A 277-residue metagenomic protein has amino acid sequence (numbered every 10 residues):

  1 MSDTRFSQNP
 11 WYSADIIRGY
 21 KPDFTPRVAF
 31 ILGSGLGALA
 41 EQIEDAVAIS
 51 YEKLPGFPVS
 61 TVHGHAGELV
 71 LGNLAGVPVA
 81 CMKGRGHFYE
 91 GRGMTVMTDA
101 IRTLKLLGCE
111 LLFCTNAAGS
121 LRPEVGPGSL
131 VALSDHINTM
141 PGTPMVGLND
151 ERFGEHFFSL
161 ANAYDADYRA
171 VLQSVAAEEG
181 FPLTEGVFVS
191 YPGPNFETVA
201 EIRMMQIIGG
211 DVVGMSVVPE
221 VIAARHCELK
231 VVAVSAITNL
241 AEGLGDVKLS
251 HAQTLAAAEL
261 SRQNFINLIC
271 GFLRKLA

Functional and structural regions predicted by a protein language model:
S2-L160: Metabolite-binding pocket within alpha/beta catalytic cores that recognizes anionic/polar moieties
I16, Y20-D23, D167, V171-F181 (+1 more regions): Generic non-transmembrane alpha-helical segments
L104-G108, Q206, R225: Non-catalytic positions within long, well-ordered alpha-helices that form the structural scaffold/packing of enzyme
E110-L111, D211, K230: Short acidic/polar active-site loop segments enriched in Thr and Asp
P141, L148-P194: Histidine/lysine/aspartate-rich catalytic loop segments that bind and position anionic ligands
S174-D211, I269, L276-A277: Active-site/ligand-binding-proximal alpha/beta "capping" segment
M215-Q253: Zn-dependent metallopeptidase/amidohydrolase metal-coordination segment
A241-A277: His/Asp/Glu-rich mid-to-C-terminal helical/loop segments that flank catalytic regions of hydrolases
